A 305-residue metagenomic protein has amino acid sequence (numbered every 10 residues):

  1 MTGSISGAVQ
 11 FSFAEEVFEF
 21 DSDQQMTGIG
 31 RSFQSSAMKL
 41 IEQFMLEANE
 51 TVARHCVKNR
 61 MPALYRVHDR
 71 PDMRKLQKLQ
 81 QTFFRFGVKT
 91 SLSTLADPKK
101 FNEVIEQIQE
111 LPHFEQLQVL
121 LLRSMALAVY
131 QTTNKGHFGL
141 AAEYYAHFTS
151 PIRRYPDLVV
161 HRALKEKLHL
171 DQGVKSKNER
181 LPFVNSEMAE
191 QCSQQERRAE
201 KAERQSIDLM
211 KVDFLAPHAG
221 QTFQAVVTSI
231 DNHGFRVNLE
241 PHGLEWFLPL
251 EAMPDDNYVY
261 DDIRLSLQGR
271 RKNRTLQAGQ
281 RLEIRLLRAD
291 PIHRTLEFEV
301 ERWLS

Functional and structural regions predicted by a protein language model:
M1-V259, R264, G279, R285-S305: Electropositive polyanion-binding surfaces
L267-Q277, R281: C-terminal structured domains
